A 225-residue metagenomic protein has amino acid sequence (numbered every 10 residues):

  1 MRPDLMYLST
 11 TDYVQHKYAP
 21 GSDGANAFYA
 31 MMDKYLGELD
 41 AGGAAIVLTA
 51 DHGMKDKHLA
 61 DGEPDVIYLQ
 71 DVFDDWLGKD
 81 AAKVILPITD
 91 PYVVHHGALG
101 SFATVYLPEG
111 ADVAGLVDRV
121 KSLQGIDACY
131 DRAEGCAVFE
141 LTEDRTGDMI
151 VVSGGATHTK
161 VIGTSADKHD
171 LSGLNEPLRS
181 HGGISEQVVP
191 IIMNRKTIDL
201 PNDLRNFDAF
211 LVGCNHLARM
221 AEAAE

Functional and structural regions predicted by a protein language model:
M1-L48, H52-D56, L211: A long, amphipathic alpha-helix that forms part of the scaffold/cap immediately adjacent to metal-dependent active
V14-K17, K55-H58, E63, T159-V161 (+1 more regions): Short catalytic/ligand-binding loop motif for oxyanion handling, primarily in non-cytosolic enzymes, centered on
G21-G24, D61-I67, A166-K168: Short secondary-structure boundary/capping segments
S22, E38, Y68, D131-R132 (+1 more regions): Helix N-terminus capping/helix-initiation residues
F28, D65, D112: Short acidic-hydrophobic sequence patches enriched in Asp/Glu that either
H52-E63, E143-V151: Internal hydrophobic scaffold segments of catalytic domains
M54-T104: Acidic/histidine-rich catalytic neighborhood
P87-E225: Active-site neighborhoods of enzymes that stabilize oxyanions during catalysis
